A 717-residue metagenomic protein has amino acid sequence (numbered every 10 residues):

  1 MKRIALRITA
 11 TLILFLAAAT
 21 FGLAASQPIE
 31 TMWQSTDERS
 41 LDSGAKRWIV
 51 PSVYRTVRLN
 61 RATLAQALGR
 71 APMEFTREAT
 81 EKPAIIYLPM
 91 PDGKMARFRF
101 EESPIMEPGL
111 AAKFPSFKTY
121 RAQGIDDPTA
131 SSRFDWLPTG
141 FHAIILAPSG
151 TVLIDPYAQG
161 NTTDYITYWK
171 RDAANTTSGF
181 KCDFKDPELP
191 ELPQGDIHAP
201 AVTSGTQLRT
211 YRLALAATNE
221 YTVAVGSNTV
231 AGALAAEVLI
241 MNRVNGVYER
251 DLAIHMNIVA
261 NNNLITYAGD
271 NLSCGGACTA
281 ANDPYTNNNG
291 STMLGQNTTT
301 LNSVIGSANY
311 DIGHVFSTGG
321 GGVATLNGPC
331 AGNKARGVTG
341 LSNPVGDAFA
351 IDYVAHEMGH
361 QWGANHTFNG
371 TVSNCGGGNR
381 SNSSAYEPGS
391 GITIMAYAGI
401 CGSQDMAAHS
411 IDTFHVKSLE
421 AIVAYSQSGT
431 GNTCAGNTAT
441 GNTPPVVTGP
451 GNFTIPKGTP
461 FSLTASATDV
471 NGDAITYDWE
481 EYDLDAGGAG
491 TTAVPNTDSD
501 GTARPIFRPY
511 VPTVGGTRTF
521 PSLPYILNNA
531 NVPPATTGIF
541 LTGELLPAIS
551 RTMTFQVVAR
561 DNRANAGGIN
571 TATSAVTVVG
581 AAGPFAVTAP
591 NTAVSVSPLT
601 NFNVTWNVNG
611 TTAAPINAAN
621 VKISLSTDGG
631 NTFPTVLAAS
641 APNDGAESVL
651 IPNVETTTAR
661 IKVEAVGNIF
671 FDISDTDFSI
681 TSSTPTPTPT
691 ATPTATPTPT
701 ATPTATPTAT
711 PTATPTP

Functional and structural regions predicted by a protein language model:
L23-A158: N-terminal prosegments of processed precursors
S26-W33, D37, D164-A324: Fold-level signature of zinc-dependent metallopeptidase catalytic domains
N257, T476-I549, P615, K622-E647: Exoplasmic/lumenal beta-rich domain surfaces
V259-N289, P329-S410, E480, L484-N496: The catalytic-center signature of Zn2+-dependent metalloproteases
G429-V446, V576-P584: Proline/serine/threonine-rich low-complexity linkers at boundaries of modular beta-sandwich domains
S466-N471, D483, D561, N607-A614: Extracellular acidic, Ser/Thr/Pro-rich low-complexity tracts
R560-G567, V666-F670: Short, solvent-exposed loop/turn segments at the edges of extracellular beta-sandwich modules
T684-T716: Ser/Thr-rich, Proline-interspersed low-complexity disordered segments
